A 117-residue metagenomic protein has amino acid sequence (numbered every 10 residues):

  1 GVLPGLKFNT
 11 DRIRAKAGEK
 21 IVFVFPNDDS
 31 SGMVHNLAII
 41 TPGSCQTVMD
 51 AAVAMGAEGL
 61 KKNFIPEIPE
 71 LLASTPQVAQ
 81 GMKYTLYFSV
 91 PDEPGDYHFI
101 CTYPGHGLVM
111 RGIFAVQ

Functional and structural regions predicted by a protein language model:
G1-I21: N-terminal edge beta-strand
V2, N27, T41-G43, V90-D92: Non-catalytic surface loops within mature trypsin-like serine protease
A17-E19, M33-H35, M110: Residues that flank catalytic or metal-binding motifs in active/ligand-binding sites
V22-P26: Short edge beta-strand/loop segments characteristic of extracellular beta-sandwich folds
D28-G32, K62, P69-Q117: Extracellular/periplasmic metallocenter environments
N36-I40: Beta-strand signatures of extracellular beta-sandwich domains
P42-M55: Short aromatic-acidic-glycine turn motif
V53-P69: Charged, glycine/proline-rich intrinsically disordered loops and linkers
